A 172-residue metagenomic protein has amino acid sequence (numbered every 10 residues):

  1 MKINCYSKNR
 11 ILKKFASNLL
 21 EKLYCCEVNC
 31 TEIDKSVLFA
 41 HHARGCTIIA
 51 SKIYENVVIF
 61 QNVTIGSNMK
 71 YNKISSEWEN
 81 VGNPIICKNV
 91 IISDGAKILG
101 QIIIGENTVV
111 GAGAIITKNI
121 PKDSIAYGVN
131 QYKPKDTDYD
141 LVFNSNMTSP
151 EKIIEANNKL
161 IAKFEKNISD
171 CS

Functional and structural regions predicted by a protein language model:
M1-N72, C87-N89, E106, K122 (+1 more regions): Domain-scale signature associated with acetyltransferase and cell-envelope carbohydrate enzymes
G45, W78, A96: Conserved short-loop catalytic and cofactor-binding motifs
S67-N68, G100-Q101, K118-S124: A short acidic/small-residue loop/turn micro-motif
K70-V81: Short helix/strand-bridging catalytic loops that position acidic/His residues to coordinate divalent metals and engage
N83-I85: Surface-exposed loop/turn motifs in large extracellular/passenger domains
I91, V109, I125-Y127: Short-chain dehydrogenase/reductase
G95-K118: Beta-rich strand-turn-strand
